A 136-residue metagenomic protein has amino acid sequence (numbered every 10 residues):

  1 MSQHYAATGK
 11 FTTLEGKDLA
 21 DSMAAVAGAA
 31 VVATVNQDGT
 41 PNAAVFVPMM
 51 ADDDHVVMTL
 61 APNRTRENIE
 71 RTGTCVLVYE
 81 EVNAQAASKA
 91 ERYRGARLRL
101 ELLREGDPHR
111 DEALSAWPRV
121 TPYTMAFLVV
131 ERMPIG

Functional and structural regions predicted by a protein language model:
M1-G136: Binding-site signature for planar aromatic cofactors or substrates
